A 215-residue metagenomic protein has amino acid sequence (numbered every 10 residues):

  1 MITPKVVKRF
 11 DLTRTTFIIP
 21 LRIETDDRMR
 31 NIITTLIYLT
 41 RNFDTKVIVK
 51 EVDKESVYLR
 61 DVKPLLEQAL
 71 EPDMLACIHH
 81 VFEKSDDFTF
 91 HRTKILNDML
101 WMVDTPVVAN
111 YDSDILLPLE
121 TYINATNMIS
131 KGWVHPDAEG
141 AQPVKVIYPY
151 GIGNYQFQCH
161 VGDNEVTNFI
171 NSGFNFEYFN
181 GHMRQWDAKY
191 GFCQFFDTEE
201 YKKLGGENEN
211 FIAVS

Functional and structural regions predicted by a protein language model:
M1-I37: N-proximal low-complexity "stem/linker" segments adjacent to membrane-targeting elements
R22-D27, K54-S56, D114-L116, G153-N154: Short acidic, S/G/P-rich loop/turn micro-motifs used as interaction or catalytic elements
L36-K84: Acidic donor-binding segment of Leloir-type glycosyltransferases
D86-M102: Glycine-rich, basic loop-to-helix element that forms the pyrophosphate-binding segment of sugar-nucleotide handling
V103-P106, G206: Active-site acidic short loop of glycosyltransferases
P106-P118: Short beta-strand-to-loop acidic/aromatic patch adjacent to the donor-nucleotide binding site
P118-E209: Conserved catalytic core of nucleotide-sugar-dependent glycosyltransferases
I212-S215: Acidic donor-binding loop at a coil-to-helix junction in glycosyltransferase catalytic cores that engages
